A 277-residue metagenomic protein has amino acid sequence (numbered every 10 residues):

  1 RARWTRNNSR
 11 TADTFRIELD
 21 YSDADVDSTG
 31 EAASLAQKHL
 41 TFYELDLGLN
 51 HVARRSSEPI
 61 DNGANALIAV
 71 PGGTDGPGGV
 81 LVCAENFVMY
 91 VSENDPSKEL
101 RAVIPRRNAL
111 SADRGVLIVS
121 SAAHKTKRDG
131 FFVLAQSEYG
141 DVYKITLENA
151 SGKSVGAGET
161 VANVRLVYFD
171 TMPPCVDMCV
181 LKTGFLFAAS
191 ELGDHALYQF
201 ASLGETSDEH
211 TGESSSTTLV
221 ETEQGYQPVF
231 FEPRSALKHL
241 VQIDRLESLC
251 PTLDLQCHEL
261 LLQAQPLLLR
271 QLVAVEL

Functional and structural regions predicted by a protein language model:
R1-L277: Large eukaryotic, non-enzymatic subunits of multiprotein complexes that serve as scaffolds/tethers, characterized by
